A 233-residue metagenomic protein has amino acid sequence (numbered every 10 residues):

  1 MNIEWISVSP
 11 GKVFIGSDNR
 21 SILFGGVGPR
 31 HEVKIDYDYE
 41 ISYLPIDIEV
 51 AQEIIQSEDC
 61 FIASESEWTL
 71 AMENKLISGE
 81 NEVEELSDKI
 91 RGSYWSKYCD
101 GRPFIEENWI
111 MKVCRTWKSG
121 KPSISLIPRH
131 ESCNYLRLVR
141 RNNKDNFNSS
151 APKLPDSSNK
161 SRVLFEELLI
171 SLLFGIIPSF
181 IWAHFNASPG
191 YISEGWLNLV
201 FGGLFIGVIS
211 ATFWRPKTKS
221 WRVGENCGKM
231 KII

Functional and structural regions predicted by a protein language model:
M1-E73, P122-I233: Extended beta-strand/loop cores of jelly-roll/beta-sandwich
L70-E106, Y191-S193: An exposed tryptophan-centered "aromatic clamp" motif
S93-P128, N134-L136, R140: Alpha-helix capping/hinge segments and adjacent helical runs
